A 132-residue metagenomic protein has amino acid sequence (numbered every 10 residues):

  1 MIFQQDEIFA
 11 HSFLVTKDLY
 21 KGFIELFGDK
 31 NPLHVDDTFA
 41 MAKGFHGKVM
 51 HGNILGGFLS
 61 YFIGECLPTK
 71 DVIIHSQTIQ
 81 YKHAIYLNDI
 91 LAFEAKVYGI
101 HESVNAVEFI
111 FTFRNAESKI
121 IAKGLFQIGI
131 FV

Functional and structural regions predicted by a protein language model:
M1-I8, I85-V132: HotDog/MaoC-like acyl-thioester-processing domains
M1-V72: Hot-dog-fold acyl-thioester-processing enzymes
H11, H46-K48, D71-K82, V107-I120: Hydrophobic transmembrane alpha-helix bundles
S12-L14, Q80, Q127-G129: Generic structural detector for well-ordered beta-strands
G22, K30, A40-A42, G52 (+7 more regions): A broad, structure-centric signal for solvent-exposed, well-ordered loop/edge residues that line or flank functional
E65-F93: Mid-chain, well-packed structural core segment of small domains
